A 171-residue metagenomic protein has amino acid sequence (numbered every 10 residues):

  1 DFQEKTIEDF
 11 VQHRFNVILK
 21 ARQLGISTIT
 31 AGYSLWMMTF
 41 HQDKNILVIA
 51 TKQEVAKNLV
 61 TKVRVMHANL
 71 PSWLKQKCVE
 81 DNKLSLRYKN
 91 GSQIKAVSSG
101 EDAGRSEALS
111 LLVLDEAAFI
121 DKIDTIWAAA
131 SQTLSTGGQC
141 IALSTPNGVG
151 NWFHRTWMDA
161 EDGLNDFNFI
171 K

Functional and structural regions predicted by a protein language model:
D1-K171: Phosphate/NTP-binding elements of NTP-utilizing enzymes
